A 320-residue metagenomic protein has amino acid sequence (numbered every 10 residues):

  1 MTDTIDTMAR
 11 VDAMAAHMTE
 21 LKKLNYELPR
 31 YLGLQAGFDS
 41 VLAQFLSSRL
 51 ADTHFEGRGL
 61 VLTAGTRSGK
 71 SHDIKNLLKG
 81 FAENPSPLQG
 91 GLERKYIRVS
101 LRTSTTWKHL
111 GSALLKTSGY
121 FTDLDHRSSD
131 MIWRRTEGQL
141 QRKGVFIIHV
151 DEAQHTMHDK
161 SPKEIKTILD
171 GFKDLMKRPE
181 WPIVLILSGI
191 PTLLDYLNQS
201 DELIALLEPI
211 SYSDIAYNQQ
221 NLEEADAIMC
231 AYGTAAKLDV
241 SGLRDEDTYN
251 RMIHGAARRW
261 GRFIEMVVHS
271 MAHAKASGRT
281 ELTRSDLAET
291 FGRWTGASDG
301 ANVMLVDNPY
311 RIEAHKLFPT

Functional and structural regions predicted by a protein language model:
M1-R58: Walker A/P-loop-proximal flanking segment of P-loop NTPase domains
T2-K22, E27, N218-N221, D226-A227 (+1 more regions): C-terminal alpha-helical "lid" subdomain
D6-R10, T106-A113, Y120-P182, N221-A225 (+2 more regions): Mid-core helix/loop region of P-loop NTP-binding domains shared across ATPases and GTPases
D52-H54, L88-L92, Q139-K143, L175-P182 (+1 more regions): Conserved catalytic network of the ASCE P-loop NTPase/AAA+ motor domain
T53-K75: Walker A/P-loop nucleotide-binding motif
G80-G90, Y120-T122: Post-Walker A helix-loop "phosphate-sensing" segment adjacent to the P-loop in P-loop NTPases
Y96-T105: A short hydrophobic beta-strand->loop->alpha-helix junction that borders the nucleotide-binding pocket of P-loop NTPases
H155-K160, I168-D247: The catalytic "switch" region of P-loop NTPases
